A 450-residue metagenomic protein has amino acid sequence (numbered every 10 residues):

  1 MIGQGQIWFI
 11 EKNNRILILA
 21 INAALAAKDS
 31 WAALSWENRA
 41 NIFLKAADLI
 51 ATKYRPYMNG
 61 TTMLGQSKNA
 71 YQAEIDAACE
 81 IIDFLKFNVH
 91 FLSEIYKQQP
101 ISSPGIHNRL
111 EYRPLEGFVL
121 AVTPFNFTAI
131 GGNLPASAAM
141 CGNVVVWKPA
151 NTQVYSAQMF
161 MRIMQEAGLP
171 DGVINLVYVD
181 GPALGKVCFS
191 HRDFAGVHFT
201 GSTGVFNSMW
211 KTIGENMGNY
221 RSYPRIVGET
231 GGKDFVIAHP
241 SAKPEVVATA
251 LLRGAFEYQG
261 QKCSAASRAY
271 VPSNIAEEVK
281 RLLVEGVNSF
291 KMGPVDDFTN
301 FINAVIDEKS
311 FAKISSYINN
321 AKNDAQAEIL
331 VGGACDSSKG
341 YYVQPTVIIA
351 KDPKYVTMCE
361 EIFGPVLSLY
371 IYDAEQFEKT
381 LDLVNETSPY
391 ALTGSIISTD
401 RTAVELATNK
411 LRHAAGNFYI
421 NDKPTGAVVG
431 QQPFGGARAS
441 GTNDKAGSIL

Functional and structural regions predicted by a protein language model:
I2-L19, A26, A32-L44, Y54 (+5 more regions): Conserved C-terminal structural/oligomerization subdomain of aldehyde/semialdehyde dehydrogenase
I10-N13, G60-T62, Q66, E74-A77 (+16 more regions): Active-site proximal loops enriched in glycine and acidic residues that flank catalytic Cys/His/Asp and coordinate
R15-N22, S30, A40, L44-P56 (+2 more regions): Long amphipathic alpha-helix in the N-terminal Rossmann-like dinucleotide-binding domain of NAD(P)-dependent
I18-I21, A40-A47, R55, N59 (+12 more regions): Hydrophobic face of alpha-helices
A23-S30, K45-L49, K53, T61 (+16 more regions): Generic, well-ordered alpha-helical scaffold segments in large soluble proteins
S35, R39, T62, L85 (+13 more regions): Buried hydrophobic positions in well-ordered alpha/beta secondary-structure cores of metabolic enzymes
T52, M63, I82, L92-V246 (+3 more regions): Rossmann-like NAD(P) dinucleotide-binding subdomain of oxidoreductase/dehydrogenase enzymes
I163-G168, S190-H191, G196, G204-P353 (+3 more regions): ALDH superfamily catalytic-core signature
